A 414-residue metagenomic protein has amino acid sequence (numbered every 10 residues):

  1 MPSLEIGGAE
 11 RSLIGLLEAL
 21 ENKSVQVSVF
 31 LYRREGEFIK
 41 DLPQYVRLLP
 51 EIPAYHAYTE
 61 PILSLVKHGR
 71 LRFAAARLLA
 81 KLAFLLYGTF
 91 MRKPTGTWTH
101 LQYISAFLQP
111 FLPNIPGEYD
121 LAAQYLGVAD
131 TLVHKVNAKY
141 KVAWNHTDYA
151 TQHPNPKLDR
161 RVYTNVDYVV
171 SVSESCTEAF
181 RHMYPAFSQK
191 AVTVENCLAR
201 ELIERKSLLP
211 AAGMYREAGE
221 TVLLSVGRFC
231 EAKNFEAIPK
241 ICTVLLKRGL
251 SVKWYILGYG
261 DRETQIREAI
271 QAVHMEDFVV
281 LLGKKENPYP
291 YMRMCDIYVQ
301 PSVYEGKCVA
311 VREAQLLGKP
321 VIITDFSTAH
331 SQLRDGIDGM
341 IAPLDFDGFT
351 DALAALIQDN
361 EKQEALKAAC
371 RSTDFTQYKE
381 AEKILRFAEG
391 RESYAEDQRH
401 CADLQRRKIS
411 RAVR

Functional and structural regions predicted by a protein language model:
E10-G15, T221, S225-V244, L250 (+1 more regions): A conserved mid-protein helix/loop that constitutes part of the nucleotide-sugar donor-binding site
Y140-H146, A150, T164-K206: Donor nucleotide-sugar binding/catalytic pocket of nucleotide-sugar-dependent glycosyltransferases
K284, V303: Aromatic "clamp/platform" in nucleotide-sugar-dependent glycosyltransferases that forms part of the donor/acceptor
E313, D325-G336, M340-I341: Short acidic/histidine- and often glycine-rich active-site loop of Leloir-type glycosyltransferases that engages
P320-T324: Short hydrophobic beta-strand element within catalytic cores of glycosyltransferases and related nucleotide-activated
D335-G336, M340-D347, A355-N360: Conserved acidic donor-binding segment of nucleotide-sugar-dependent glycosyltransferases
G348, A355, K362-Q377, K383-R386: A short, well-ordered alpha-helix in the C-terminal region of glycosyltransferases
Q377-R414: C-terminal alpha-helical cap of glycosyltransferases
